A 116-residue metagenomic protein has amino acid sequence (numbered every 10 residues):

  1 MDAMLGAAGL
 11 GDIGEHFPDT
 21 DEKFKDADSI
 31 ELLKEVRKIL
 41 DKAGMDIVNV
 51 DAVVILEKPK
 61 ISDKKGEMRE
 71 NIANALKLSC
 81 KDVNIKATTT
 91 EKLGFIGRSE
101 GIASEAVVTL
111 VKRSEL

Functional and structural regions predicted by a protein language model:
M1-N71, A75-L76: RNase III-family endoribonuclease catalytic core
S62-D63, L93-I96: Short active-site-adjacent structural elements
S79-D82: Short acidic capping loops at alpha-helix termini that bridge into adjacent secondary structure
I85-T89: Pyridoxal 5′-phosphate
I96-E115: C-terminal edge-of-domain segments
